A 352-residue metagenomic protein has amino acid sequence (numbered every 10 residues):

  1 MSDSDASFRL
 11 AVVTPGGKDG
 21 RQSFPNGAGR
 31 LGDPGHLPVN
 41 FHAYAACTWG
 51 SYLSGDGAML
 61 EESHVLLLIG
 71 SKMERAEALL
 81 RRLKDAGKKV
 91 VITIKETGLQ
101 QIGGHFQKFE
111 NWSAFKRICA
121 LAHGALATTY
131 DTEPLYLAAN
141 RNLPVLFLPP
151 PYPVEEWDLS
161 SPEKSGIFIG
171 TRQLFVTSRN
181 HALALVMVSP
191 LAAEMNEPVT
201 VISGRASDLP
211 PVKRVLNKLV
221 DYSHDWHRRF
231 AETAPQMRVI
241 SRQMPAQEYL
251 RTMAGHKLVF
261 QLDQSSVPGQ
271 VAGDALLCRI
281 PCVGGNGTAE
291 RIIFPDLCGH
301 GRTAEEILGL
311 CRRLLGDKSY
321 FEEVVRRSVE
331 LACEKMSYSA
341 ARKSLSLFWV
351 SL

Functional and structural regions predicted by a protein language model:
M1-L80, H300: N-terminal pre-catalytic "stem/leader" segment of glycosyltransferase-like enzymes
S23-L31, V154-E156, S161-M244: Conserved catalytic-core segment of nucleotide-activated headgroup transferases in glycan assembly
G98, D131, F147-W157: Short beta-strand->alpha-helix junction loop in the catalytic core of nucleotide-activated group-transfer enzymes
H105-A125: Membrane-proximal helix-turn-helix segments that form the acceptor-binding/catalytic region of lipid-linked
R251-V267, I280: Acidic donor-binding loop of glycosyltransferase active sites
F260-A272, N286-G287, R291-I293: Nucleotide-sugar-dependent
R291-R313: Change "using UDP/GDP/dTDP sugars" to "using nucleotide sugars
L315-V350: A charged, aromatic-enriched C-terminal amphipathic alpha-helix characteristic of glycosyltransferases across folds
